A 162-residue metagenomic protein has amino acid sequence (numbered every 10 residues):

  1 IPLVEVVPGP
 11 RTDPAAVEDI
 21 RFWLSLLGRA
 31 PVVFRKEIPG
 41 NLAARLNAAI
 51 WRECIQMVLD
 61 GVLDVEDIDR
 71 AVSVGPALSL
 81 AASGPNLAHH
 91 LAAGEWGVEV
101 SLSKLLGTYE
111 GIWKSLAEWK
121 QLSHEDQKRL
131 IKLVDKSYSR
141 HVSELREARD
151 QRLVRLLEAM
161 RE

Functional and structural regions predicted by a protein language model:
I1-E18, E37, N41-R45, Q56-L59 (+1 more regions): Short beta-strand and adjoining strand-loop segment in the mid-core of the Rossmann-like NAD(P)-dependent dehydrogenase
A15-E18, L26-R35, D60-E162: NAD(P)-dependent Rossmann-like dehydrogenase/reductase catalytic/cofactor-binding core
P31-V32, P39, A49: Proline-rich low-complexity regions
N47-A48, E53: Structural/interface elements that position substrates and couple domains in central-metabolism enzymes
